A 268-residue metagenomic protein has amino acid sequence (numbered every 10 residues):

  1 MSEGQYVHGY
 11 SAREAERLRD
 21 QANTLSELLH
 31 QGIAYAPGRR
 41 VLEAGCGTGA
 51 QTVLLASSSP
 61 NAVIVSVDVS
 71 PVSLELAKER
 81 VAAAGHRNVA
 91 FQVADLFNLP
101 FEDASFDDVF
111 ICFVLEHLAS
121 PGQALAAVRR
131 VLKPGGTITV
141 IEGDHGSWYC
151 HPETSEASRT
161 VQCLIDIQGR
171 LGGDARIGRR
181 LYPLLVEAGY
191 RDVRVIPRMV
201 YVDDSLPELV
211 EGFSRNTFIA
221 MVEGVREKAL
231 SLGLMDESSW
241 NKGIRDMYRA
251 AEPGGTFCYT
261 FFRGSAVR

Functional and structural regions predicted by a protein language model:
E3-N23: Class I SAM-dependent methyltransferase Rossmann-like catalytic core, especially the SAM/SAH-binding loop
V7, R13, R194-G255: C-terminal helical/coil "lid" or tail adjacent to the Rossmann-like core of SAM-dependent
D20-R39, L54: Conserved alpha-helix/loop element of class I SAM-dependent methyltransferases that forms part of the SAM/SAH-binding
L42, T48-N98: Class I SAM-dependent methyltransferase SAM/SAH-binding core
F97-D108: A short acidic, Gly/Pro-enriched loop at the edge of an enzyme's catalytic core that lines a small-molecule cofactor
D107-P121: A short SAM/SAH-binding and catalytic strip from SAM-dependent methyltransferases
G122-T137: A short glycine-rich, Lys/Arg-flanked "PGG" loop and its adjoining helix->strand segment in the class I
T139-E208, N216: Conserved catalytic/acceptor-binding region of the Class I
